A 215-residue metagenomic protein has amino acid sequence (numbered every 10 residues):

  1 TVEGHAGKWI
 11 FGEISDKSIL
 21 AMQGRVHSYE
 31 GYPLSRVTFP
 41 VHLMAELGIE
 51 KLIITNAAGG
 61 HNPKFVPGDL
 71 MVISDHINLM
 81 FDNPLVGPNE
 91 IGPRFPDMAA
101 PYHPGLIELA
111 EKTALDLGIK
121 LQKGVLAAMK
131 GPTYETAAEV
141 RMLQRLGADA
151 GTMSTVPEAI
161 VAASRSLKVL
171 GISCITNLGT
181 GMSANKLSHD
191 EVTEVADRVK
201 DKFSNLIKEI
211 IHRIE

Functional and structural regions predicted by a protein language model:
T1-M98: Metabolite-binding pocket within alpha/beta catalytic cores that recognizes anionic/polar moieties
A6, I14-I19, L47-E50, F65-D69 (+4 more regions): Short coil/turn connectors at secondary-structure junctions
A21-Q23, L52-N56, V72, L121-A127 (+2 more regions): General beta-strand structural signal in soluble alpha/beta enzymes
P88-A99, R145-A148, A184-A196: Glycine-rich tight-turn/loop motif centered on a GG-T
I91-Y102, A128, V140, A196-K208: Polyanion-binding loop/helix "lid" in catalytic or ligand-binding cores
I107, K112-D149, I207, I214-E215: Active-site/ligand-binding-proximal alpha/beta "capping" segment
Y134-L178: A C-terminal functional module that forms or caps the active site or interfaces directly with catalytic machinery
T180-E215: His/Asp/Glu-rich mid-to-C-terminal helical/loop segments that flank catalytic regions of hydrolases
